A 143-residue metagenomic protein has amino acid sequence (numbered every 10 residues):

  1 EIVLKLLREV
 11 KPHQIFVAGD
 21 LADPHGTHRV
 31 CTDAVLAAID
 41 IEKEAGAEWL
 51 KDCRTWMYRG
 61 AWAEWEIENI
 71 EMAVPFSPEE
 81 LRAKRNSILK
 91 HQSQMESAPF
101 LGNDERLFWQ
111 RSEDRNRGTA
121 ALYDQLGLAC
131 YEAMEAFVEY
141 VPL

Functional and structural regions predicted by a protein language model:
E1-L143: Metal-dependent de-N-acetylase/amidase catalytic core
